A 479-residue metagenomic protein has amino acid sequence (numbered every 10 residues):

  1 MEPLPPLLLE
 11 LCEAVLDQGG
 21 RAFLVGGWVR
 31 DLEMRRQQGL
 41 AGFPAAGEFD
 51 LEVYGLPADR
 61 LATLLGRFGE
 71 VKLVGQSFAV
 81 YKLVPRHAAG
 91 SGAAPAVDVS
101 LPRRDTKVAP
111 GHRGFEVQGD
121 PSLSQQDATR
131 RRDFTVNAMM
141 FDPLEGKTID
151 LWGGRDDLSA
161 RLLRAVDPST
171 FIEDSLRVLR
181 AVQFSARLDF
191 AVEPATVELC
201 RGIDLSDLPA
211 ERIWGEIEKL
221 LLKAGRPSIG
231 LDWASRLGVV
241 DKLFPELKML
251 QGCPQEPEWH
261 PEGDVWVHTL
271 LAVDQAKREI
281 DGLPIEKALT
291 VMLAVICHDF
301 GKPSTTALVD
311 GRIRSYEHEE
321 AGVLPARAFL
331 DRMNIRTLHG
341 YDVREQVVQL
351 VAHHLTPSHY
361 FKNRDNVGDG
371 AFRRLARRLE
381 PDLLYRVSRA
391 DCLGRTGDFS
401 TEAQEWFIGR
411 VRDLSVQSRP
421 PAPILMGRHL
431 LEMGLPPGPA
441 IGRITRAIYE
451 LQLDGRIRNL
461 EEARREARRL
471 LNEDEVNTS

Functional and structural regions predicted by a protein language model:
M1-S479: Catalytic cores of the polymerase beta-like nucleotidyltransferase superfamily and closely associated nucleotide
